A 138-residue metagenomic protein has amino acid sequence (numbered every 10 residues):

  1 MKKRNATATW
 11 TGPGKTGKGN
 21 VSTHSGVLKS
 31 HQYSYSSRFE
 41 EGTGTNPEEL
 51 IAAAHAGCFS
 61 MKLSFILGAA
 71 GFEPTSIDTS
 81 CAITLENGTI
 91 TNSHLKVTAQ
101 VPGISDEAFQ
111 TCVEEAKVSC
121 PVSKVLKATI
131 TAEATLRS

Functional and structural regions predicted by a protein language model:
M1-A53, S60-S138: Extended beta-strand/beta-hairpin segments
